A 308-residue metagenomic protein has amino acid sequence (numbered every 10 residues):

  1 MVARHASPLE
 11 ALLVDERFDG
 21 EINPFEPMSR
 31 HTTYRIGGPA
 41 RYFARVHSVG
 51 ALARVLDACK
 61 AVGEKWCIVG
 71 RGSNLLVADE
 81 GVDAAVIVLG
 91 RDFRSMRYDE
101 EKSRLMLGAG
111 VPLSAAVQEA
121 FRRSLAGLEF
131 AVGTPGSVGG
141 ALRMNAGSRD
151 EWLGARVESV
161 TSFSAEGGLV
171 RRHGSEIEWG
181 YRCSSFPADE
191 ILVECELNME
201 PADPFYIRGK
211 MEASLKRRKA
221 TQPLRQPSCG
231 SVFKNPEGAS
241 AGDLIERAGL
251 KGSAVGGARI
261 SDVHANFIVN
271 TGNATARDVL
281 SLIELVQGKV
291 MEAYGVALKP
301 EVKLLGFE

Functional and structural regions predicted by a protein language model:
V2-V138, A146: Anion-binding (especially nucleotide phosphate/pyrophosphate-binding) glycine-rich loop and adjoining beta-alpha core
N23-P24, T32, L75, F163-E308: Phosphate/pyrophosphate- and phosphate-bearing ligand-binding catalytic cores of soluble enzymes
F43, R104-M106, S159-T161, E194-E196: Beta-strand secondary-structure signal
D83-A85, E158, V193: Change "...and in nucleic-acid phosphodiester-cleaving endonucleases..." to "...and in nucleic-acid processing enzymes
R94-R97, E158-S162: Short polybasic amphipathic segments
F121, G140-A141, A146-D150, V170 (+1 more regions): Core subunits and conserved enzymes of cellular information-processing and envelope-translocation systems across
W152-G154: Short loop/turn motifs at secondary-structure junctions and domain boundaries
